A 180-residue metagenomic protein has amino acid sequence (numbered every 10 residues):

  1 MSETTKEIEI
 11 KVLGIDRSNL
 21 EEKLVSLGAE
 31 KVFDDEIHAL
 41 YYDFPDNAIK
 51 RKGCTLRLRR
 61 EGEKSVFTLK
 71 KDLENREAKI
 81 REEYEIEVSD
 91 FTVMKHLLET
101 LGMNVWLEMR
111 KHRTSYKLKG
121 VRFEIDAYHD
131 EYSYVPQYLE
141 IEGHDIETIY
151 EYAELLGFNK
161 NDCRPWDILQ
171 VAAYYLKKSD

Functional and structural regions predicted by a protein language model:
M1-V121, F158-D180: N-terminal strand-loop-strand beta-hairpin
V12-G14, V88-D90, A127-H129, E142-D145: Short, structured patches in soluble enzyme cores that scaffold and shape functional sites
T55-R59, T68-K70, D126-Y128, E142-H144 (+1 more regions): A structural feature that tracks compact, well-ordered secondary-structure segments with a strong bias toward
R59-S65, Y132-E140: Short, basic, helix/turn surface patches
T114-S115, G120-D130, Q137-E140: Charged, well-structured binding/catalytic surfaces in domain cores that contact anionic ligands
T148-G157: A contiguous, mid-protein "functional segment" used to position or interact with cofactors/ions or partner subunits
